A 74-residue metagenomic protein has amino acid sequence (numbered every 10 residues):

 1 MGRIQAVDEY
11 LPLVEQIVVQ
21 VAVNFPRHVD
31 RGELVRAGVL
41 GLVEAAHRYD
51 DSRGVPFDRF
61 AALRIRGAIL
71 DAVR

Functional and structural regions predicted by a protein language model:
M1-R74: Alpha-helical promoter-recognition and RNA polymerase-docking modules of transcription initiation factors, dominated by
